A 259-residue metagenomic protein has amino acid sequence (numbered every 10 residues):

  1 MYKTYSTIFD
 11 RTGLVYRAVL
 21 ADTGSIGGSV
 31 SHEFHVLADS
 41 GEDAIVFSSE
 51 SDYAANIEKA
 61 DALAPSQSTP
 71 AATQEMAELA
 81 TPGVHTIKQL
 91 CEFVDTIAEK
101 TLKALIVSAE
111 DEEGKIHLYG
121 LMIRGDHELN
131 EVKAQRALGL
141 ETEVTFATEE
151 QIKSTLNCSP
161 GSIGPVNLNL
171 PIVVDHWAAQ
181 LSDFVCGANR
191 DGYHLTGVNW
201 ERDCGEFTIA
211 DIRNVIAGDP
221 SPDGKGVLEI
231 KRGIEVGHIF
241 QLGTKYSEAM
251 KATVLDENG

Functional and structural regions predicted by a protein language model:
M1-G259: Extended, low-hydrophobicity, polar/charged segments
